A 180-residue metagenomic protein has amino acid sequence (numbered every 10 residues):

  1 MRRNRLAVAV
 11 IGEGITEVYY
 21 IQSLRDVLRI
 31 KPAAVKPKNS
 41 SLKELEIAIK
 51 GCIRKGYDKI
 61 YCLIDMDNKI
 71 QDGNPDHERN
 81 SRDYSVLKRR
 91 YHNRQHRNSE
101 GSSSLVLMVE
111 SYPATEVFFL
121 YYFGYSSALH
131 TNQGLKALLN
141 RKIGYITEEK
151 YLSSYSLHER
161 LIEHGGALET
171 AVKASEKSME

Functional and structural regions predicted by a protein language model:
M1-A7, V18, Q22-V35, A48-K59 (+1 more regions): C-terminal accessory helical subdomains adjacent to catalytic cores in phosphodiester- and nucleotide-handling enzymes
K38-K43: Eukaryotic endosomal/vacuolar membrane-trafficking regulators centered on PX-domain-mediated PI3P pathways
